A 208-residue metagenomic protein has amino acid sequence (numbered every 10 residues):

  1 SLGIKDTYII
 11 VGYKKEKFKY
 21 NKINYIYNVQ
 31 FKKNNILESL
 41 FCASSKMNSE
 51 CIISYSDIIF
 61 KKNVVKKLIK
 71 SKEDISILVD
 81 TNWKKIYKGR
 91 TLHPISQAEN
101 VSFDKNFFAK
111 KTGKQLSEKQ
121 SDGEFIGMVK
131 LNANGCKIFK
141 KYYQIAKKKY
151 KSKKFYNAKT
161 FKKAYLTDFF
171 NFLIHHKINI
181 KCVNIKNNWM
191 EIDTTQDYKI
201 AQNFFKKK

Functional and structural regions predicted by a protein language model:
S1-I53, T160: Conserved N-terminal catalytic core of the sugar/cofactor nucleotidyltransferase
D6, N24, F108, N179-K181: Conserved beta-strand segments of alpha/beta enzyme cores
Y20-N21, K62-Y142, A146-K148: Conserved core of the sugar-phosphate nucleotidyltransferase
I36-S39, K61, L166: Amphipathic coiled-coil/heptad-repeat helices and related helical stalk/stem segments that mediate oligomerization
S39-S45, G89-I95, Q196-I200: Short, surface-exposed amphipathic charged segments that create phosphate/polyanion-binding patches used for binding
F41, K66, N171: Active-site phosphate/pyrophosphate- and oxyanion-stabilizing loops and adjacent acidic/basic residues in soluble
S56-I59: The conserved acidic donor/metal-binding loop of glycosyltransferases
T112, E118-K208: Conserved alpha/beta core of the MobA/IspD/sugar-nucleotide pyrophosphorylase nucleotidyltransferase superfamily
